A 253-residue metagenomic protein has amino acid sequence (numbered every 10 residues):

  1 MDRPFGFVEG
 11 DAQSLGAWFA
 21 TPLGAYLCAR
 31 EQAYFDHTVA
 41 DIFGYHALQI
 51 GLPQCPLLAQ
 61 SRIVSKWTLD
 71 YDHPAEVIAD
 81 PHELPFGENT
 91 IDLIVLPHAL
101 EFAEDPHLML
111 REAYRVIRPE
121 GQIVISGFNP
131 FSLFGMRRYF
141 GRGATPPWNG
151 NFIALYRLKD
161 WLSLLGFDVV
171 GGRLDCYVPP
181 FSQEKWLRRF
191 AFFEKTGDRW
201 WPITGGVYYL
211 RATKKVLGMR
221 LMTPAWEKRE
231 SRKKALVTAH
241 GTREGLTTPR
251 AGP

Functional and structural regions predicted by a protein language model:
A33, H37-L84: Class I SAM-dependent methyltransferase SAM/SAH-binding core
H82-I94: A short acidic, Gly/Pro-enriched loop at the edge of an enzyme's catalytic core that lines a small-molecule cofactor
D92-H107: A short SAM/SAH-binding and catalytic strip from SAM-dependent methyltransferases
H107-Q122: A short glycine-rich, Lys/Arg-flanked "PGG" loop and its adjoining helix->strand segment in the class I
Q122-F152: Conserved class I S-adenosyl-L-methionine
F140, N149-G172: Short alpha-helix
V169-E194, I203-T204: Conserved catalytic loop of SAM-dependent methyltransferase domains
F192-P253: C-terminal lobe and adjacent flexible extensions of AdoMet/dcAdoMet transferase-like proteins
